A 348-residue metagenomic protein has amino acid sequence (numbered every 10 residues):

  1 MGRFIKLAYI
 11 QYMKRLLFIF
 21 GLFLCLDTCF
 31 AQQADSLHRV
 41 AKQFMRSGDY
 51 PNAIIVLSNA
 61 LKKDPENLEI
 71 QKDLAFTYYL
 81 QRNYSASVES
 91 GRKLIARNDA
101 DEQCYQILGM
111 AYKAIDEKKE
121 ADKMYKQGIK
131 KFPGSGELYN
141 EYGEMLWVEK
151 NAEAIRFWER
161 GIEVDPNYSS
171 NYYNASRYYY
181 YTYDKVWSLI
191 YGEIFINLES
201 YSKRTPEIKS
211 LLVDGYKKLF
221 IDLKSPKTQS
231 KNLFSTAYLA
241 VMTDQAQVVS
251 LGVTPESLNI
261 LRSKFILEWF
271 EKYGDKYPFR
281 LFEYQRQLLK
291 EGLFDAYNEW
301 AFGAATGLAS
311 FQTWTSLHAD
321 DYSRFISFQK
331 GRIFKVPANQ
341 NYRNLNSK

Functional and structural regions predicted by a protein language model:
Q32-E66, D73-F76, L80-N83: Alpha-helical segment of the N-proximal tetratricopeptide repeat
R46-S47, L80-Q81, A114-I115, W147-E149 (+2 more regions): Register position in tetratricopeptide repeats
I70, C104, L138, N171 (+1 more regions): TPR alpha-solenoid repeat register
D73-F76, Q106-I107, E141, N174 (+1 more regions): Canonical tetratricopeptide repeat
S169-K348: Eukaryotic alpha-helical solenoid repeat scaffolds
